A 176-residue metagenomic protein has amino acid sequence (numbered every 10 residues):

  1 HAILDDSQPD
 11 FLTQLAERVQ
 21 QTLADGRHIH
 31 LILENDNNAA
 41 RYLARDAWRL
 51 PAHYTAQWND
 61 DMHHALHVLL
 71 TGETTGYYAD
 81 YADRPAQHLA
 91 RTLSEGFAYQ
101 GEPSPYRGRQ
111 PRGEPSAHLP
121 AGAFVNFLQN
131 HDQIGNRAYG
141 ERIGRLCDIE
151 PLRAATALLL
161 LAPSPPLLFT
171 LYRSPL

Functional and structural regions predicted by a protein language model:
H1-D5: Active-site groove signature of glycoside hydrolases
Q8-L12, L152: Amphipathic alpha-helical segments in well-structured domains
A16-T22, R27-L176: Conserved alpha/beta catalytic core and glycan-binding cleft of carbohydrate-active enzymes
